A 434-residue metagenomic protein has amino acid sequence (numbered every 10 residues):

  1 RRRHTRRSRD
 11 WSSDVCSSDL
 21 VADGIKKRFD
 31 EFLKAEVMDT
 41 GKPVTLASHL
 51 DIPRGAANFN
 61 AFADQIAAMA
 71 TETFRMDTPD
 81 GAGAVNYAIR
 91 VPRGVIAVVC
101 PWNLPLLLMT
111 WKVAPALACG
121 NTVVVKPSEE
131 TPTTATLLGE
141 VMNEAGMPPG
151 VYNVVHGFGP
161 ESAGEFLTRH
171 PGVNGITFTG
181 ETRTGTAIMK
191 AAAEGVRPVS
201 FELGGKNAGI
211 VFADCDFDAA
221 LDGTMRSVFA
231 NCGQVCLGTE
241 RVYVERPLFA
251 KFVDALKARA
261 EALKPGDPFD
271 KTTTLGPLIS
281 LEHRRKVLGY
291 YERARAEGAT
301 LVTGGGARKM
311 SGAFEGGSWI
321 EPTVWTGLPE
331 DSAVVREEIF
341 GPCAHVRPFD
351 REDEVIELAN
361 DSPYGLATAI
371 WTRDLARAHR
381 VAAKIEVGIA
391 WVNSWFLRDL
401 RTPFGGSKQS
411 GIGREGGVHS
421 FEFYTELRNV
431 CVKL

Functional and structural regions predicted by a protein language model:
R1, R9, A97-V98, G209-F212 (+5 more regions): Short, well-ordered beta-strand elements within core beta-sheets of diverse protein domains
R2-W11, V15-C16: Single conserved hydrophobic/aromatic residue that forms the stacking wall/gate of nucleotide- or nucleobase-binding
D14, E36, G120, Y152 (+7 more regions): Residue-level signal for inorganic ion chemistry
D19-D30, V44-A70, G83-A84: Long amphipathic alpha-helix in the N-terminal Rossmann-like dinucleotide-binding domain of NAD(P)-dependent
T71-A219, F349: Rossmann-like NAD(P) dinucleotide-binding subdomain of oxidoreductase/dehydrogenase enzymes
V173, I210, K264-P265, Y291 (+2 more regions): Conserved C-terminal structural/oligomerization subdomain of aldehyde/semialdehyde dehydrogenase
G175, R183-P329, L358, V392: ALDH superfamily catalytic-core signature
